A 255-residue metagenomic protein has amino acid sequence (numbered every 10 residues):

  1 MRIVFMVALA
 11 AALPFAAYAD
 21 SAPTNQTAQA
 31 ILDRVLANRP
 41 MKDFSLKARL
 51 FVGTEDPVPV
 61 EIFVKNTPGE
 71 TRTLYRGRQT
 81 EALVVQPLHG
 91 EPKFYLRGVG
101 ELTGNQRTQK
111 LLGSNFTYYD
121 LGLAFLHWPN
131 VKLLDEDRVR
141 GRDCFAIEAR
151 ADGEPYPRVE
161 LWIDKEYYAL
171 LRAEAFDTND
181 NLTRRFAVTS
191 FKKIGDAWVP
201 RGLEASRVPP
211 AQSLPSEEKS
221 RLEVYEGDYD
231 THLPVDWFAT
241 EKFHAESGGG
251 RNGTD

Functional and structural regions predicted by a protein language model:
V4-P14: Bacterial N-terminal signal peptides
F15-A19: Sec/Tat signal peptide C-region and signal peptidase I cleavage site
D20-D33, A37-K42, P87-R158, K165 (+2 more regions): Flexible, processing/modification-adjacent segments and terminal tails in exported/periplasmic/extracellular proteins
V35, E61-N66, V188-K193: Extended lipid/amphipathic-ligand handling interfaces
N38-E55: A short, Trp-centered hydrophobic/proline-enriched beta-strand micro-motif
D43, G69-R76: Solvent-exposed N-terminal domain segments of exported/luminal and surface proteins
G53-V58, R78-E81, G153-Y156, N179-T183: Solvent-exposed loop/turn segments connecting transmembrane beta-strands in outer-membrane beta-barrel proteins
R140-F238: Gly/Pro-enriched, hydrophobic low-complexity segments that function as extracytoplasmic propeptides/linkers
